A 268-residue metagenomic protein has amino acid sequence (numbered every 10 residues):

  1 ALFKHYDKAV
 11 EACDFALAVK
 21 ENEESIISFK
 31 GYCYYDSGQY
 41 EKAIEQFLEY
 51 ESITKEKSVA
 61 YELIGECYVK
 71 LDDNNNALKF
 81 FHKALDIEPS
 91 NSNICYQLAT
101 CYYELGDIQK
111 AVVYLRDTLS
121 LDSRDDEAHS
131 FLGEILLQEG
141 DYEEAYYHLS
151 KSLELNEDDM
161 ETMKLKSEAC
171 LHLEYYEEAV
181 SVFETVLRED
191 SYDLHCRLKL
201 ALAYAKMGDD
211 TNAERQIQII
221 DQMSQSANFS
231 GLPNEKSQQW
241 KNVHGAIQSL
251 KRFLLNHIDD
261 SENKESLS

Functional and structural regions predicted by a protein language model:
L2, D36, K70, E104-L105 (+3 more regions): Register position in tetratricopeptide repeats
D14-A18, L48-S52, H82-D86, R116-S120 (+3 more regions): Conserved structural position within tetratricopeptide repeats
E24-S25, K57-V59, S92-N93, D126-E127 (+3 more regions): Helix-start (N-cap) detector for alpha-helical repeat units in TPR-like alpha-solenoids, especially tetratricopeptide
R188, L194, L198-F229: TPR/TPR-like (Sel1-like) alpha-helical repeat modules
